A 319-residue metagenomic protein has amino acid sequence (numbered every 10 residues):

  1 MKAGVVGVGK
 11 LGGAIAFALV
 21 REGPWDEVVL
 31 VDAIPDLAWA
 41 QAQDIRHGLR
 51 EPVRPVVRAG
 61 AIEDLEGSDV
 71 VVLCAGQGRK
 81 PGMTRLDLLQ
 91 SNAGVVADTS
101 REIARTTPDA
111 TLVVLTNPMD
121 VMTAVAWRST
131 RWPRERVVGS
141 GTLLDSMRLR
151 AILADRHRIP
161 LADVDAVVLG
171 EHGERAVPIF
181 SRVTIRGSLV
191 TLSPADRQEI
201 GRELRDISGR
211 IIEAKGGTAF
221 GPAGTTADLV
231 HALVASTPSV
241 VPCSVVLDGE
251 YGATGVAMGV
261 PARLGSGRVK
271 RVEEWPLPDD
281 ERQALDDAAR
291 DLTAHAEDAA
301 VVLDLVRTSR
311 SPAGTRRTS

Functional and structural regions predicted by a protein language model:
V8-G9: Glycine-rich Rossmann-fold phosphate-binding loop(s) that bind the pyrophosphate of adenine dinucleotide cofactors
G12-G13: N-terminal Rossmann-fold NAD(P) dinucleotide-binding loop
A16, V20: Gly/Ala-rich phosphate-binding loop of Rossmann-like dinucleotide-binding domains, activating on the conserved
R21-E27, R131-R134: Conserved S-adenosyl-L-methionine
E27, V31-S68, M83, T293-V301: Conserved N-terminal Rossmann-fold NAD(P) cofactor-binding segment
R50-T111: Rossmann-like NAD(P)-binding element
T84-R150: Rossmann-like NAD(P)(H) cofactor-binding subdomain of soluble oxidoreductases
T130-R136, D145-R310, G314-S319: C-terminal substrate-binding/catalytic lobe of Rossmann-fold NAD(P)-dependent dehydrogenases
